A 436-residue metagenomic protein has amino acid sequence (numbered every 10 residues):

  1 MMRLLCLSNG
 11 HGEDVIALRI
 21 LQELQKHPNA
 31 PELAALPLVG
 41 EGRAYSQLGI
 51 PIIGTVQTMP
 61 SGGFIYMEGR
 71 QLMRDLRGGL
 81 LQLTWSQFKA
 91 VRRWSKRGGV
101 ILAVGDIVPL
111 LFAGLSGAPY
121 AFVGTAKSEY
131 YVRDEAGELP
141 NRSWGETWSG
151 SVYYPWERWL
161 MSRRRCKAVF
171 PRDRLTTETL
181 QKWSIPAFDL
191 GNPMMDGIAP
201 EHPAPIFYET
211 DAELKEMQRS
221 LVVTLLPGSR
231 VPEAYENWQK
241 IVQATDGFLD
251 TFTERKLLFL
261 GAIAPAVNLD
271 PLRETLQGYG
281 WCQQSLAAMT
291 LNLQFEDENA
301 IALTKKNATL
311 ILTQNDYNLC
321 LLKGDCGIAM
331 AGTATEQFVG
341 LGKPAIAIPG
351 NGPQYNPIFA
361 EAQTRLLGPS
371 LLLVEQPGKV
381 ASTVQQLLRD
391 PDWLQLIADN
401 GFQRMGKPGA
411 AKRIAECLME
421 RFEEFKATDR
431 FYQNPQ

Functional and structural regions predicted by a protein language model:
M1-Q436: Nucleotide-activated sugar donor-binding and catalytic core shared by glycosyltransferases and related lipid-linked
